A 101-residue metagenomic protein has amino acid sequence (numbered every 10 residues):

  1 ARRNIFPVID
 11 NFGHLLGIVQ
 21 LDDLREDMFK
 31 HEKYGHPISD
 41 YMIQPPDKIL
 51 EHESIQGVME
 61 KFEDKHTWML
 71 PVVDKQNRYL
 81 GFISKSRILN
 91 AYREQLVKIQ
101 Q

Functional and structural regions predicted by a protein language model:
A1, L15, H36-M42, L50: Cytosolic regulatory domains of K+ homeostasis systems
A1-R3, I9, M28, K48-W68 (+3 more regions): The conserved cystathionine-beta-synthase
P7-V8, G13-L21: Helical hairpin unit composed of two closely spaced alpha helices linked by a short loop
L15-I18, R78-F82: Glycine-rich acetyl-CoA-binding "A-motif" of GNAT/NAT acetyltransferases
Q20-D23, Y34-P46: Bateman (tandem CBS) regulatory domains
D22, H36-P37, S86-R87, Q100-Q101: Short low-complexity, flexible loop/linker segments enriched in glycine and/or proline with clustered acidic
H31: Beta-strand/loop-dominated core regions that host nucleotide or nucleotide-derived cofactor-binding catalytic loops
